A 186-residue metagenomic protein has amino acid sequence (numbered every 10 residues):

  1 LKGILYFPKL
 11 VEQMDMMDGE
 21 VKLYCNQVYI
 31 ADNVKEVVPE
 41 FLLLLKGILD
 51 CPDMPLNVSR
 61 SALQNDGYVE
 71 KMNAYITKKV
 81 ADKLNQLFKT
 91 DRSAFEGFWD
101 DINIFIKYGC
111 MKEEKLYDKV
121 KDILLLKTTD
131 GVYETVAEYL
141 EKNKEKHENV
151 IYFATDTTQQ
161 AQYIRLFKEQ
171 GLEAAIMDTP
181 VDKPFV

Functional and structural regions predicted by a protein language model:
L1-V186: Conserved GHKL (Bergerat-fold) ATPase module
